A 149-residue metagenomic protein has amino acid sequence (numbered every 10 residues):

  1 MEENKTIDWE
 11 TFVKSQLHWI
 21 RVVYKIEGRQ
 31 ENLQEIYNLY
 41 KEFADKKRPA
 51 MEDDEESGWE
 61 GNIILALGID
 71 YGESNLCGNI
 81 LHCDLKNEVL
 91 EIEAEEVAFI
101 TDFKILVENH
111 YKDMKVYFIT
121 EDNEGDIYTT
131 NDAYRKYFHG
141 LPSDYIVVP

Functional and structural regions predicted by a protein language model:
E2-P149: Long, contiguous binding/interaction regions
